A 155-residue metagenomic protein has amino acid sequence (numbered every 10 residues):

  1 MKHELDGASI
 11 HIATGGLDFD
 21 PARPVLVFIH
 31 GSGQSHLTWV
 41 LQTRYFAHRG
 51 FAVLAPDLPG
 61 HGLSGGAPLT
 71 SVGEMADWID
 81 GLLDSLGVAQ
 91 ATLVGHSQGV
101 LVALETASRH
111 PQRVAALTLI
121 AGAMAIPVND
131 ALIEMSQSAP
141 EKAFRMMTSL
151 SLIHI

Functional and structural regions predicted by a protein language model:
L5-A8, A13-G16, V40-H48, A52-Q98: Active-site loop/oxyanion-hole signature of alpha/beta-hydrolase fold enzymes
A22-H30: Short beta-strand element of the alpha/beta-hydrolase
G31-Q34, S97: Active-site glycine-rich loops that stabilize anionic/oxyanionic intermediates across multiple enzyme folds
G33, L58-G62, M124: Alpha/beta-hydrolase active-site loop signature
A89-P127: Conserved hydrolase catalytic core segment
D130-M147: A catalytic-pocket lid/entrance helix-loop region that shapes and gates access to the active site across common
I153-I155: Conserved small/polar residues in nucleotide/adenosyl-binding loops
